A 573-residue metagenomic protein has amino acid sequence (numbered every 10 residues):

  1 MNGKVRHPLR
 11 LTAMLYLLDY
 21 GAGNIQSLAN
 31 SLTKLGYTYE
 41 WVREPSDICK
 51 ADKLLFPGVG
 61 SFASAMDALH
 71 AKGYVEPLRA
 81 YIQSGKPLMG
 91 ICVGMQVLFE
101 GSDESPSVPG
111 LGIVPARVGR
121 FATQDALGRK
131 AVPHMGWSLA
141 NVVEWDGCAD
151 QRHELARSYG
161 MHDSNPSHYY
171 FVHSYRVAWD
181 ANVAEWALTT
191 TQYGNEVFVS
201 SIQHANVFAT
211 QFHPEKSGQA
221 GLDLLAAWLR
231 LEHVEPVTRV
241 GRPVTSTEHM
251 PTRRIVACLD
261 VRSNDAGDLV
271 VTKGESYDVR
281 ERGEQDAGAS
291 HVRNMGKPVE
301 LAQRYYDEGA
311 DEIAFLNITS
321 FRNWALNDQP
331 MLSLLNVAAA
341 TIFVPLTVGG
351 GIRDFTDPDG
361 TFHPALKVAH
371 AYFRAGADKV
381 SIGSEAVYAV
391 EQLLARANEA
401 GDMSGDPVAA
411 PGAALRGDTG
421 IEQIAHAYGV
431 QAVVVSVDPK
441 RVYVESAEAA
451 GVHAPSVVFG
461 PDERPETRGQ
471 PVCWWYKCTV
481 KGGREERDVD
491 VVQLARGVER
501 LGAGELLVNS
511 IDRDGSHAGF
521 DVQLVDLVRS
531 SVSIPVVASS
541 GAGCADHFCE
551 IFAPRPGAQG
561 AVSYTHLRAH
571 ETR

Functional and structural regions predicted by a protein language model:
V59-S138: Cysteine-nucleophile active-site neighborhood
Q83, A116-H249: Amide-donor transfer/coupling interface in amidating biosynthetic enzymes
G241-S333, T341, G412, R416 (+2 more regions): Conserved N-terminal beta1-alpha1 strand-loop-helix module at the mouth
I255-L259, A314, L346-G350, V380-I382 (+4 more regions): Hydrophobic faces of well-ordered beta-strands that scaffold small-molecule active sites in alpha/beta enzyme cores
E312-P330, S384-E399, M403-A409, V508-A518: Glycine-rich, proline-tolerant flexible connector loops at the mouths of alpha/beta enzymes
A325-T347, L415-V433, G519-V537: Alpha-helix-loop-beta-strand connector modules within alpha/beta enzyme cores
L346, R353-A375, A538, A542-G557: Catalytic cores of alpha/beta
T565-T572: Conserved small/polar residues in nucleotide/adenosyl-binding loops
